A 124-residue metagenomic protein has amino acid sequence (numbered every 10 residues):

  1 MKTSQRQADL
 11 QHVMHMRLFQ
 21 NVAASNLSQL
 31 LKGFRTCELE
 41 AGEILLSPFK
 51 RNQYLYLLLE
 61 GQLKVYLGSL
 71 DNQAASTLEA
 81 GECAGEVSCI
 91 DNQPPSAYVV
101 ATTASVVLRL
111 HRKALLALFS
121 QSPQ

Functional and structural regions predicted by a protein language model:
M1-Q124: Cytosolic regulatory regions built on CNB/CRP/Popeye-like sensor folds
